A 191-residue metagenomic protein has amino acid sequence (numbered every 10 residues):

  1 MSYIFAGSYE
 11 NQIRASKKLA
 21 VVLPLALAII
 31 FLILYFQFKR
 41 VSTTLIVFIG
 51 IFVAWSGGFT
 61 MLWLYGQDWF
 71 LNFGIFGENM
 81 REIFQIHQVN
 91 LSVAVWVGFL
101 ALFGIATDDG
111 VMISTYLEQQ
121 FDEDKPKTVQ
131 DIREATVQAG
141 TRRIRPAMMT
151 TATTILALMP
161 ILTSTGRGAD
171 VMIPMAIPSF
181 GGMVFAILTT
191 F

Functional and structural regions predicted by a protein language model:
M1-F191: C-terminal transmembrane helical bundles of large multi-pass transporters and their helix-start/helix-kink determinants
